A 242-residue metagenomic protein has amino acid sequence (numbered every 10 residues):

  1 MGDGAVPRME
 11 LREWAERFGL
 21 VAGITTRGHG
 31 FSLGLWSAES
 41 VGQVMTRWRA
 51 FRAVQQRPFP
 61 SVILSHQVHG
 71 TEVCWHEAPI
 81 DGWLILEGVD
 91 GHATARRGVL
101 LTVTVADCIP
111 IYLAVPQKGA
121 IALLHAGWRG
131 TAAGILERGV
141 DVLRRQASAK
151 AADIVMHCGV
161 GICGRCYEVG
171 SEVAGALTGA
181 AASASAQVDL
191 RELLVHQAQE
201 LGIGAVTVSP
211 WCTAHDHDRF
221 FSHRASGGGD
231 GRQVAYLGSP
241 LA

Functional and structural regions predicted by a protein language model:
M1-A242: Active-site microenvironment for binding and transforming phosphate-containing groups
